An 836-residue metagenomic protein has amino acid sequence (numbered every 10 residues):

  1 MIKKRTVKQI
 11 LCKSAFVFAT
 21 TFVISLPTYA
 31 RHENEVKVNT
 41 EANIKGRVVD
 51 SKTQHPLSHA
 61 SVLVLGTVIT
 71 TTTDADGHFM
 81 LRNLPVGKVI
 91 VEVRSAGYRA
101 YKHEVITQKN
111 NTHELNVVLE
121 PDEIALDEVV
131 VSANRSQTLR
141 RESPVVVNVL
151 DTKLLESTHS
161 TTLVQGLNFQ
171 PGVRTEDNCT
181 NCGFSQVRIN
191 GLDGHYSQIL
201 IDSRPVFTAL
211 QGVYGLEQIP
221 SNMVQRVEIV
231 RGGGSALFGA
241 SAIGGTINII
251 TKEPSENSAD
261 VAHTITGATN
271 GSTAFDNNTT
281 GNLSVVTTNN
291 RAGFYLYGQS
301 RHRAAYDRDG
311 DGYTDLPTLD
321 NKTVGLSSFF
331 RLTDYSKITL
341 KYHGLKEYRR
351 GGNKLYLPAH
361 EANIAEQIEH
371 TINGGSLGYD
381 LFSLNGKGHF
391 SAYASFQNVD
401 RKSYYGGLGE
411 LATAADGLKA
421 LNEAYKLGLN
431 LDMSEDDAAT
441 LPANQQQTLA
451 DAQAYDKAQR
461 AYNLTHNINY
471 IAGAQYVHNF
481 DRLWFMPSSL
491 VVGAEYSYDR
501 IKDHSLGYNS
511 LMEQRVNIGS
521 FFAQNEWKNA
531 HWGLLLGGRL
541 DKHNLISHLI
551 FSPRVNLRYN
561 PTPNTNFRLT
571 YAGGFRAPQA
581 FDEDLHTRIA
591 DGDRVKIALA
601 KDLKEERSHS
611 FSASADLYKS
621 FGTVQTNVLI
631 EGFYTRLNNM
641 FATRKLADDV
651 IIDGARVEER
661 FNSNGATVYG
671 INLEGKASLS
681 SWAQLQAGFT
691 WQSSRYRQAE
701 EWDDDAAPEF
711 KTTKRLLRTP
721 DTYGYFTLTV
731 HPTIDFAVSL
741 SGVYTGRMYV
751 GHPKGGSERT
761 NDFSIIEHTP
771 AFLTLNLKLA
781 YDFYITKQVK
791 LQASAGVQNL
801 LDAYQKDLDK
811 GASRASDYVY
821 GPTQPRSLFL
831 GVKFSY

Functional and structural regions predicted by a protein language model:
R31-E41, R47-T53, A60-L65, R94-Y98 (+2 more regions): Short, acidic, small-residue-rich periplasmic hinge/interaction motif at the N-terminus of Gram-negative outer-membrane
R82-N83, Q186-R188, R204-R231, G281: Short acidic/polar hinge/loop motifs at secondary-structure boundaries that mediate gating or recognition
V164-P205, Q225: Extracytoplasmic beta-strand/coil segments of soluble accessory domains associated with Gram-negative outer-membrane
T208-L210, M223-Q225, A236-G310, P317-V324 (+3 more regions): Outer-membrane beta-barrel translocator/receptor signature
A262, K528, F633-R636, A655-K754 (+1 more regions): Gram-negative outer-membrane beta-barrel transporters
R303-T323, F329, D334-F390, F396-A415 (+1 more regions): Flexible loop and strand-edge segments within Gram-negative outer membrane beta-barrel domains
S391-Y405, R568, D602-F661, T667: Membrane-embedded beta-barrel scaffold of Gram-negative outer-membrane proteins
N638-N639, T643, V743-K754, Y781-Y836: C-terminal beta-signal and adjacent terminal beta-strands/loops of Gram-negative outer-membrane beta-barrel proteins
